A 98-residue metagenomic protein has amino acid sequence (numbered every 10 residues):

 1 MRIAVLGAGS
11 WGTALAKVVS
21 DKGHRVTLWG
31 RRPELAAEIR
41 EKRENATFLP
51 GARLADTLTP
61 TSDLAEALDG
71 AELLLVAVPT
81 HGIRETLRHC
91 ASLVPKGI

Functional and structural regions predicted by a protein language model:
M1-P50, T59-S62, H89: NAD(P)+-binding Rossmann beta1-loop-alpha1 motif at the extreme N-terminus of oxidoreductases
A52-I98: Rossmann-like NAD(P)-binding element
